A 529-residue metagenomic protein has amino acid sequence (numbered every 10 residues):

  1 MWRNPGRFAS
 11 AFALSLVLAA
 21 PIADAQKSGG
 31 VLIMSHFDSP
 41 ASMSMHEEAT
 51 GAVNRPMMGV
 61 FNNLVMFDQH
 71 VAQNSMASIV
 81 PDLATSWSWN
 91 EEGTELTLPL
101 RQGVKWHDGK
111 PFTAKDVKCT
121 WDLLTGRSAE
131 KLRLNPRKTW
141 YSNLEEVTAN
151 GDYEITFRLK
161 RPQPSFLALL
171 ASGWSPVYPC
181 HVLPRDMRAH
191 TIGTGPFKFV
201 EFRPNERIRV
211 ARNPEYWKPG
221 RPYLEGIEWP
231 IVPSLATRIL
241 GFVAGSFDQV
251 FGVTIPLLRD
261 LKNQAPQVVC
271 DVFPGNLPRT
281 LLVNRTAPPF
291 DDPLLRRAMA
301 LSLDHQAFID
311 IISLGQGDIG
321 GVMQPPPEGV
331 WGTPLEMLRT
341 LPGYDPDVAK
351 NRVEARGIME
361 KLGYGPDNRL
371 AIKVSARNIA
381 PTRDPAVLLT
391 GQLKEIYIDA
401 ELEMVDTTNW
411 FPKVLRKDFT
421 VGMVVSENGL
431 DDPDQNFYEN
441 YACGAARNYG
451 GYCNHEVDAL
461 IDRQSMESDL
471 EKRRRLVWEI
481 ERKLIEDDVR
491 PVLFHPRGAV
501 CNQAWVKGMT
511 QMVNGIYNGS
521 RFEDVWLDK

Functional and structural regions predicted by a protein language model:
Q26-K27, P99, K118, N135-C180: Surface-exposed binding/hinge segments that line and control ligand-binding clefts or catalytic entry sites
S35-E92, D122, H190-T194: N-terminal lobe/hinge region of extracytoplasmic solute-binding protein
M66-N74, Q163-E228, S234-A236, R352-V353 (+2 more regions): Gly/Pro-rich hinge or "lid" segments in bacterial periplasmic/extracellular proteins
T94, L294, P342, P346-A349 (+3 more regions): Extracytoplasmic/peripheral linker and loop segments enriched in polar/acidic and small residues with frequent Thr/Pro
R101, R185, P214-D260, R297 (+2 more regions): Ligand-site clamp/hinge motif
R133-L134, E146-T148, V200-A211, E228-A287 (+2 more regions): Extracellular/periplasmic solute-recognition and catalytic clefts
I319-K361, I379-D384: Structural transition elements
V500-K529: Long beta-strand-rich cores associated with HINT superfamily self-processing modules
